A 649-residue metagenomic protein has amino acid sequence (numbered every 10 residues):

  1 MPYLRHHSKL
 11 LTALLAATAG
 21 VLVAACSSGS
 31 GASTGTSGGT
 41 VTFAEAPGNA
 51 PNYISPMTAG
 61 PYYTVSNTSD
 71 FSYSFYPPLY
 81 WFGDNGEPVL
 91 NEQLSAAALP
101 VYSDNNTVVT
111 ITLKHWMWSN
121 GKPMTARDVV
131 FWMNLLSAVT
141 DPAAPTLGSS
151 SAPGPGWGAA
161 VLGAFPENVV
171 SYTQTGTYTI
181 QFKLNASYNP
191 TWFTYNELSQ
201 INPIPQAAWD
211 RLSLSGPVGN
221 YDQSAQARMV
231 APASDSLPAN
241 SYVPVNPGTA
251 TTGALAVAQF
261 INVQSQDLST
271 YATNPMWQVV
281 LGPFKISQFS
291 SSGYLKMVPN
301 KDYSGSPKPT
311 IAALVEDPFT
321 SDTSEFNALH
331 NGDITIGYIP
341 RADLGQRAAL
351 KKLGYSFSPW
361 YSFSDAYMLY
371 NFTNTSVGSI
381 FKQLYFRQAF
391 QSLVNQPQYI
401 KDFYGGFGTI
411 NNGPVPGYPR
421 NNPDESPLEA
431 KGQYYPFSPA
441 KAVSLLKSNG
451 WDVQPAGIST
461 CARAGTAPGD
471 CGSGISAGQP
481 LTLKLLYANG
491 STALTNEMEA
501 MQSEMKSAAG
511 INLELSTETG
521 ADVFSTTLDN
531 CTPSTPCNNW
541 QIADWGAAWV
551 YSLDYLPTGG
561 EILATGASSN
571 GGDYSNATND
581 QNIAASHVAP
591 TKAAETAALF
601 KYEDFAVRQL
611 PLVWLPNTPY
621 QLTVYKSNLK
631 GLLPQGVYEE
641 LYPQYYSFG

Functional and structural regions predicted by a protein language model:
L22-A25: C-terminal motif of bacterial Sec signal peptides marking the signal peptidase cleavage site
A44-D104, N134, V279: N-terminal lobe/hinge region of extracytoplasmic solute-binding protein
A46, V139-A159, T173, S287-S304 (+4 more regions): Extracellular/periplasmic solute-recognition and catalytic clefts
A97-G148, Y172, Q181-W192, E325-A328 (+2 more regions): Aromatic- and charge-enriched surface segment that lines or borders ligand/interaction sites
L99, K296-V298, K382-S503, S507 (+1 more regions): Append "and occasionally in soluble cytosolic enzymes with long acidic Gly/Pro-rich linkers
S150-F260: Surface-exposed binding/hinge segments that line and control ligand-binding clefts or catalytic entry sites
R387-Q388, I400, Y435, S444 (+4 more regions): Extracytoplasmic/peripheral linker and loop segments enriched in polar/acidic and small residues with frequent Thr/Pro
A500, I562-L563, L622-G649: Long beta-strand-rich cores associated with HINT superfamily self-processing modules
